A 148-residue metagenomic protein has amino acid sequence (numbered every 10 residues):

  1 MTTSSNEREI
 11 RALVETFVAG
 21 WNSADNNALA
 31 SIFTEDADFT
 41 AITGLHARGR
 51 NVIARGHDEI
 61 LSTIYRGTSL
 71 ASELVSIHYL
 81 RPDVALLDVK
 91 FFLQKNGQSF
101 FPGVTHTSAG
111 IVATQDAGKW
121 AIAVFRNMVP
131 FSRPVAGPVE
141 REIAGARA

Functional and structural regions predicted by a protein language model:
M1-E35, E140-A148: Short, low-complexity N-terminal intrinsically disordered segments enriched in polar/charged residues
R8, L13, N26-D83: A solvent-exposed, acidic/Ser-Thr-rich amphipathic alpha-helical stretch
F39-I42, V84-Q94, F125: Short, well-ordered beta-strand segments in beta-rich or mixed alpha/beta enzyme and ligand-binding folds
H57, S72-H78, F91-L93, H106-T114: Hydrophobic/aromatic beta-strand elements that line small-molecule binding cavities or substrate pockets in beta-rich
Y65, L93-G103, F131: Short, cysteine-centered beta-strand-loop-beta hairpins and adjacent loop/turn segments enriched in charged/polar
E73-L80, F125-P130, E142-G145: Glycine-rich beta-strand-turn "strand-cap" elements at beta-sheet edges
H106-G137: Short beta-strand edge/turn micro-motifs at domain boundaries
